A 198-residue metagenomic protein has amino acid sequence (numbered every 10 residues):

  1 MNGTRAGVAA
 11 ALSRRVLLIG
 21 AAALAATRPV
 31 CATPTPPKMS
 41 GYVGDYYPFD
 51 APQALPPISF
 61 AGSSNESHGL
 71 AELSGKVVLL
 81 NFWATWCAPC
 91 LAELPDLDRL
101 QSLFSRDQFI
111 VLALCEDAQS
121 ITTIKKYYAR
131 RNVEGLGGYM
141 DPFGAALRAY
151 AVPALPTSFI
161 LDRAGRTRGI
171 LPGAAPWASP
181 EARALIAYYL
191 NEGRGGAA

Functional and structural regions predicted by a protein language model:
M1-V16, G20-A26: N-terminal secretory signal peptides
C31-P57: N-proximal helix/coil linker or "cap" segments that precede and/or mark the start of modular domains
P56, V78, L155-T157: Short loop/turn microsegments at loop-to-beta-strand junctions
S63-S64, L73, R163: Short, ordered coil/turn segments that flank beta-strands lining enzyme active or ligand-binding pockets
A71-A88: Short active-site neighborhood of thiol/selenol oxidoreductases, capturing the structured segment around
A92-R131, P142-R148: Structural microenvironment flanking redox-active thiols in thiol-disulfide oxidoreductases
R130-G135, D141-Y188: Thiol/disulfide oxidoreductase modules built on the thioredoxin-like
G193-A198: Non-globular targeting/processing and membrane-anchoring segments
